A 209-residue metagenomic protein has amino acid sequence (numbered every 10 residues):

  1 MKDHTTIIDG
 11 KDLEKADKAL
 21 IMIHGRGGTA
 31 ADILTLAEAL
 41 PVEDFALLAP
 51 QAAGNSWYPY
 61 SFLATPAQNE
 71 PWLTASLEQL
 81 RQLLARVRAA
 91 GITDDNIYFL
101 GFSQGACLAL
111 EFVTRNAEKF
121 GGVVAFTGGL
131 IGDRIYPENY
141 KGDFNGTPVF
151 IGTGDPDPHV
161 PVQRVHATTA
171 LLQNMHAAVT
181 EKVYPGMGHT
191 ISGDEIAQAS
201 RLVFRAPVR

Functional and structural regions predicted by a protein language model:
M1-N96: Serine-hydrolase catalytic machinery in alpha/beta-hydrolase-like enzymes
R26, H166-R209: C-terminal catalytic histidine-bearing segment of alpha/beta-hydrolase fold enzymes
I33-L36, Y136-P137, P161-L171: Short alpha-helix in the alpha/beta-hydrolase fold that links the catalytic acid
T35, E111-R115: Active-site signature of alpha/beta-hydrolase-fold catalytic machinery across serine- and Asp/Cys-nucleophile hydrolases
F99-G101, F126, G152: Short beta-strand immediately N-terminal to the catalytic nucleophile in serine-hydrolase-like folds
L100-G105, A109: Gly/Ala-rich beta-loop-alpha elbow adjacent to hydrolase catalytic centers
E118-I131: A conserved short beta-strand
F150-T153, D157: Short beta-strand/loop motif that positions the catalytic acidic residue of the alpha/beta-hydrolase fold
